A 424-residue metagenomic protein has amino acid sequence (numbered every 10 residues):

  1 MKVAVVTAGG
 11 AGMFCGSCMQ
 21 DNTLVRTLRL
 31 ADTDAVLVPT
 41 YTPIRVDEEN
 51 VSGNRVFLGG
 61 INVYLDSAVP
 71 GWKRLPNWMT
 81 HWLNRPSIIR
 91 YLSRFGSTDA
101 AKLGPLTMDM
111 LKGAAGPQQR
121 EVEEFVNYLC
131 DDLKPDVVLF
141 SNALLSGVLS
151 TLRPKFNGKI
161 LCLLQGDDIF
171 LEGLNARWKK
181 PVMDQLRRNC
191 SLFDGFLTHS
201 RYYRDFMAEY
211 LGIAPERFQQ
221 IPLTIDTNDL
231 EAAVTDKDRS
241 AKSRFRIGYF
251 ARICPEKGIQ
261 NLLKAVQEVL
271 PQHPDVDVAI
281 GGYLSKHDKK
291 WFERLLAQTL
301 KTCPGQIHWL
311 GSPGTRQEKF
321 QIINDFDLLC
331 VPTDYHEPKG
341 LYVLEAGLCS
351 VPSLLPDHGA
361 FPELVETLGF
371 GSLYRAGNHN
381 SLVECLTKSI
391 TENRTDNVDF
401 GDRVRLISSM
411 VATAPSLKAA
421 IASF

Functional and structural regions predicted by a protein language model:
P39-E124: A conserved catalytic-core segment of Leloir-type glycosyltransferases
Y202, T224: Carbohydrate-associated surface elements
R239-K257, L263-V266, A279: Conserved donor-binding/catalytic core segment of Leloir-type glycosyltransferases
G282, F292-Q317: Nucleotide-activated donor-binding/catalytic signature segment of Leloir-type glycosyltransferases, i.e., the conserved
N324-P338: Acidic donor-binding loop of glycosyltransferase active sites
L328, P352-L355: Short hydrophobic beta-strand element within catalytic cores of glycosyltransferases and related nucleotide-activated
T367-L368, S372-H379, K388-R394: Conserved acidic donor-binding segment of nucleotide-sugar-dependent glycosyltransferases
R394-F424: A charged, aromatic-enriched C-terminal amphipathic alpha-helix characteristic of glycosyltransferases across folds
